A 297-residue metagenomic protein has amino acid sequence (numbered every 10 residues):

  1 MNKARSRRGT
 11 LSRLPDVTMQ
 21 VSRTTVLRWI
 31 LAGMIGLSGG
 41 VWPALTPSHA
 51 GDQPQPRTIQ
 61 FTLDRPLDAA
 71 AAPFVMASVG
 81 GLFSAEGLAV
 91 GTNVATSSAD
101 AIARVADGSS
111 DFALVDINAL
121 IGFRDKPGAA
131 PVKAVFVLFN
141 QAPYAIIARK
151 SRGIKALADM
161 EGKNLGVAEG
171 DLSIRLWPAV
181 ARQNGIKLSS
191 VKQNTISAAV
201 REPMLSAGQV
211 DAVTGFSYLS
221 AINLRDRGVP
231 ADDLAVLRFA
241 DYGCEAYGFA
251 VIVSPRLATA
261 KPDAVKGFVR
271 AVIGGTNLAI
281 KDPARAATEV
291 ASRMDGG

Functional and structural regions predicted by a protein language model:
M1-T18: N-terminal amphipathic/basic-hydrophobic helices that include classical n-h-c signal peptides and signal-anchor
T10, R23-I30: N-terminal export leaders
W29-V41: Bacterial N-terminal signal peptides
V41-Q53: Signal peptide processing junction and immediate N-terminal pro/mature segment of secreted/exported proteins
G51-A207, D211-Y218, V236-F239, C244: Short, glycine-/small- and polar/acidic-enriched structural segments that line small-molecule recognition paths
A145-I147, A250-V253, L257-A258: Short glycine- and hydrophobic/aromatic-rich loop-to-beta-strand nucleating segment in the catalytic cores
A221-A240: Extracytoplasmic/periplasmic substrate-binding proteins
T259-G297: Secondary-structure end/capping motifs
